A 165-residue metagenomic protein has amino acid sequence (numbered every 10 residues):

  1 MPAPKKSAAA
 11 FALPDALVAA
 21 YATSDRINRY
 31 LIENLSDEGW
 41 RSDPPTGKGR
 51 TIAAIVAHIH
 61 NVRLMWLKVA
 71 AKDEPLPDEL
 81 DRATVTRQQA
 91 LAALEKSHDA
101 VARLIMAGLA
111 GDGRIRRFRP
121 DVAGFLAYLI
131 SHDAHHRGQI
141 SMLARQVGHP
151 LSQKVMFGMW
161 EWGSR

Functional and structural regions predicted by a protein language model:
P2, K6, P14, V18-I32 (+2 more regions): Short, contiguous alpha-helical
D15, A19-A22, R26, Y30-E33 (+2 more regions): Replace "anionic and nucleotidyl ligands
D37, A107-A110: Surface-exposed, polar/charged faces of alpha-helical domains in mature secreted/periplasmic/lumenal proteins
M65-I105: Helix-adjacent hinge/juxtasegments
S97, L104-G108, H132, L143-Q146: Mid-sequence acidic-hydrophobic segments that form the walls of catalytic/ligand-binding cavities or oligomerization
G113: Conserved mid-core segment of classical short-chain dehydrogenase/reductases
